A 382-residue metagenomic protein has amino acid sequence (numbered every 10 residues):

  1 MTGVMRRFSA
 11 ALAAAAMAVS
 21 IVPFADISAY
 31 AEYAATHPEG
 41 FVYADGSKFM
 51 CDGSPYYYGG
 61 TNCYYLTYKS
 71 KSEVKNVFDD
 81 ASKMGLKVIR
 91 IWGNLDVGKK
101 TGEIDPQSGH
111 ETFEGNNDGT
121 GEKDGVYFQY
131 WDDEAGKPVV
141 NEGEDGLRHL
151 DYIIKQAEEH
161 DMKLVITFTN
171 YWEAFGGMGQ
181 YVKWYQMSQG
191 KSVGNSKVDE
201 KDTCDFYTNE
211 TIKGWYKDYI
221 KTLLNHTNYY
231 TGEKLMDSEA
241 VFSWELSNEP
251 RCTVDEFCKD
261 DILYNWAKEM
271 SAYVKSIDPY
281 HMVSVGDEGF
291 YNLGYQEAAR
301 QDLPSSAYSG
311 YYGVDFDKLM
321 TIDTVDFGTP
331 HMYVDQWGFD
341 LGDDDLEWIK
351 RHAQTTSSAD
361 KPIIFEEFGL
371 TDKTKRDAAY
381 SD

Functional and structural regions predicted by a protein language model:
M1-L12: Bacterial N-terminal signal peptides that target proteins for export
R6, V19, S247-N248: Residue-level micro-sites within transmembrane alpha helices that shape and flank functional polar/acidic positions
F8-S9, Y30, W92: Small/flexible residues
A10-I21: Hydrophobic helical h-region of N-terminal Sec-dependent signal peptides in bacterial secretory/periplasmic proteins
V19-A34: Sec-dependent signal peptide cleavage junction
H37-Q354, S358-K361, T371-D382: Active-site mouth of glycoside hydrolases
F365-E367: Glycine-rich anion-binding loop/nest that anchors nucleotide
